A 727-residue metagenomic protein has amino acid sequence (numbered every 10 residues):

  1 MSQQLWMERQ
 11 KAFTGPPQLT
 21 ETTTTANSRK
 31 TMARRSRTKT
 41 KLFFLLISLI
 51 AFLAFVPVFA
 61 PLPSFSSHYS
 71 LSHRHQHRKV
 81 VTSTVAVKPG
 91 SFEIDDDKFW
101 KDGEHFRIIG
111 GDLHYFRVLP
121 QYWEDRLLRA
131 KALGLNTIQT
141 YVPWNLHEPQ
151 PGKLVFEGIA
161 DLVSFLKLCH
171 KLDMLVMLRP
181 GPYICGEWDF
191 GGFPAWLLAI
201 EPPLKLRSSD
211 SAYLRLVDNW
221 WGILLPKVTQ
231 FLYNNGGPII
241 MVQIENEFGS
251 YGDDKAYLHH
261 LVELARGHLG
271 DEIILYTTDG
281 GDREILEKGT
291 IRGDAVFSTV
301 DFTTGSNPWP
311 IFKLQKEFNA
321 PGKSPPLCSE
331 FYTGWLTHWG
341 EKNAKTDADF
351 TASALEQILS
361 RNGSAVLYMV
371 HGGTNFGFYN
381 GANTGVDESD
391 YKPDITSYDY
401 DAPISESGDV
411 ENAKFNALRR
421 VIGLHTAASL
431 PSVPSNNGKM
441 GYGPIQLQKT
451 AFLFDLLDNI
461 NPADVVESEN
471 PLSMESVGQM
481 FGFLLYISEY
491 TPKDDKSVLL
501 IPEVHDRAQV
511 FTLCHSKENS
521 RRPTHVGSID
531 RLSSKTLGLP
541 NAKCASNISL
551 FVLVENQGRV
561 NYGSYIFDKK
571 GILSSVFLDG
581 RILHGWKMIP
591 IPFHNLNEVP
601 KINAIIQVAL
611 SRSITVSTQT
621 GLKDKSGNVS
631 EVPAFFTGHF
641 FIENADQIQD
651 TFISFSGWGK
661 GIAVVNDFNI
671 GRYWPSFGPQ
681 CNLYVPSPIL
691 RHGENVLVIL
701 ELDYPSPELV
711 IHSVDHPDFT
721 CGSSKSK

Functional and structural regions predicted by a protein language model:
M1-K39: Short, low-complexity, Lys/Arg-enriched N-terminal segments of secretory-pathway carbohydrate enzymes
W6, A12, K41-S48, L214-V228 (+14 more regions): Carbohydrate-binding surfaces of carbohydrate-active enzymes
T82, V87-Q121, L128-A132, G158-F165 (+3 more regions): Extended substrate-binding grooves/exosites of carbohydrate-active enzymes
R107, G134-N136, H170-V176, Y233-I240 (+4 more regions): Short, well-ordered coil/turn segments that N-cap beta-strands
H114-L133, P151-H170, D494-E503, I529-K535 (+4 more regions): Aromatic- and glycine-enriched glycan-recognition loops and surfaces that form the carbohydrate-binding subsites
Y122-G191, A195, V262-E272, D387: Aromatic-lined substrate-binding rim segments of carbohydrate-active enzymes
G236-K323: Gly/Pro-rich turn-and-neighbor structural signature
K496-C514, L550, F640-N666, Y673-W674 (+1 more regions): Aromatic-lined ligand-binding clefts that engage carbohydrates, nucleic acids, or primary amines
